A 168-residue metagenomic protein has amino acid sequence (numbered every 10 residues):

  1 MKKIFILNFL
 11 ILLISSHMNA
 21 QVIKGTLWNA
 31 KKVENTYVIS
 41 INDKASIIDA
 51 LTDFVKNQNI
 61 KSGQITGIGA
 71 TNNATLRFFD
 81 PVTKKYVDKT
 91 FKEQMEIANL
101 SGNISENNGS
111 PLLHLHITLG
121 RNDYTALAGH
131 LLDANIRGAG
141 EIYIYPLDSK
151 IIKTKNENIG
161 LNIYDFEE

Functional and structural regions predicted by a protein language model:
I4-I14: Sec-dependent N-terminal signal peptides
S16-A20: Sec/Tat signal peptide C-region and signal peptidase I cleavage site
Q21-K56, S62-G67, N72-L113, T118-E168: N-terminal intrinsically disordered, cationic/polar leader segments that include organellar targeting peptides
